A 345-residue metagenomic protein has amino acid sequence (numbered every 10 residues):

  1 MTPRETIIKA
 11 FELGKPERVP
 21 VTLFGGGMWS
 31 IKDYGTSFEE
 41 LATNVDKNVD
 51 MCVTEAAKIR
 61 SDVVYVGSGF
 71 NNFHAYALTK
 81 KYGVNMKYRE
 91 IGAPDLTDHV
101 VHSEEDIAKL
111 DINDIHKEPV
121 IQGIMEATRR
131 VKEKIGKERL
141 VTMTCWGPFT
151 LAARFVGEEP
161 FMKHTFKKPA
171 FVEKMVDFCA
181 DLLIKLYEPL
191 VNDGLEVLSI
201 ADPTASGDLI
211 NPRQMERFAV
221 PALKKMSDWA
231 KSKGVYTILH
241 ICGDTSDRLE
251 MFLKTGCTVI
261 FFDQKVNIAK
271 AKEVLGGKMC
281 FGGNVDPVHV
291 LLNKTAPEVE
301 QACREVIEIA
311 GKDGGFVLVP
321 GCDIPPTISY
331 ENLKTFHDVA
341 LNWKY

Functional and structural regions predicted by a protein language model:
M1-I31, G35-L41, M51, D62-V66 (+2 more regions): Active-site loop segments of alpha/beta catalytic cores
V45: Acidic, contiguous internal or C-terminal segments within carbohydrate-active enzymes that form a structured patch used
I59-F73: Membrane helical hairpin/interfacial module
H74-G83: Detector for C-terminal structural segments
V101-A108: Residues forming anionic-ligand binding surfaces in small-molecule and nucleic-acid pockets of primarily soluble enzymes
